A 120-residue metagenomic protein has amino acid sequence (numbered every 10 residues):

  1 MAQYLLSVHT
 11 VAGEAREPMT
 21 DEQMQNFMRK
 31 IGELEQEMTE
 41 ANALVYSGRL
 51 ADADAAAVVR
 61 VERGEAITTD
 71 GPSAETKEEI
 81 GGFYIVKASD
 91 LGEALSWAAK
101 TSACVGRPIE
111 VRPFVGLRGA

Functional and structural regions predicted by a protein language model:
M1-A120: Conserved, structured core segments of small domains
